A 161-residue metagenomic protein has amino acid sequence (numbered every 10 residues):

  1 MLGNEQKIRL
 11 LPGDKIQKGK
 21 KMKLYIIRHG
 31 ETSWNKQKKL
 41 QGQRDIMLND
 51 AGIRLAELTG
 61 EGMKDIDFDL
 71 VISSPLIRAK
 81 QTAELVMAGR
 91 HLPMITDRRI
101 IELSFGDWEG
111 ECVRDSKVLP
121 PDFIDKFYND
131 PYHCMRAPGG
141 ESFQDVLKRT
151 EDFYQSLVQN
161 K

Functional and structural regions predicted by a protein language model:
K21-Y25: Extreme N-terminal starter segment of soluble prokaryotic enzymes
E31-L92, T96, T150: Active-site-proximal alpha-helix that buttresses catalytic centers in soluble enzyme cores
D65-D67, L157-K161: Glycine-rich phosphate-binding loop signature in dinucleotide/nucleotide-binding domains
G89-E151: Phosphate-handling substructures
T150-V158: A short, acidic, amphipathic alpha-helical segment used as a generic capping/interface helix at domain edges
